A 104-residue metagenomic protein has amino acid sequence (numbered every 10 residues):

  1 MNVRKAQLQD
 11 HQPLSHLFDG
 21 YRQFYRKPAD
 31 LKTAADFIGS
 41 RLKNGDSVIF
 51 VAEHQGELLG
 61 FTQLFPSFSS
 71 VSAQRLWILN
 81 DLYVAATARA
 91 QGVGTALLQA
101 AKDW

Functional and structural regions predicted by a protein language model:
N2-H16: A short beta-loop-alpha structural element at the N-terminal edge of CoA-dependent acyl/N-acetyltransferase catalytic
S15-S40: Conserved GNAT-fold acetyl-CoA-binding loop/helix
G39-V51, I78: A short helix-loop-beta-strand connector motif used in the catalytic cores of GNAT acetyltransferases and, in some
V51, E57-P66: Conserved beta-strand in the GNAT
A52, A90-T95: Glycine-rich acyl-CoA binding loop
T62-R75, N80: Conserved donor-binding loop and adjoining core beta-sheet/short helix segment in diverse acyl/aminoacyl transferases
L82-R89: A short, internal acetyl-CoA/4′-phosphopantetheine-binding micro-motif in the GNAT/acyltransferase core
A85, A96-W104: Conserved acyl-CoA
